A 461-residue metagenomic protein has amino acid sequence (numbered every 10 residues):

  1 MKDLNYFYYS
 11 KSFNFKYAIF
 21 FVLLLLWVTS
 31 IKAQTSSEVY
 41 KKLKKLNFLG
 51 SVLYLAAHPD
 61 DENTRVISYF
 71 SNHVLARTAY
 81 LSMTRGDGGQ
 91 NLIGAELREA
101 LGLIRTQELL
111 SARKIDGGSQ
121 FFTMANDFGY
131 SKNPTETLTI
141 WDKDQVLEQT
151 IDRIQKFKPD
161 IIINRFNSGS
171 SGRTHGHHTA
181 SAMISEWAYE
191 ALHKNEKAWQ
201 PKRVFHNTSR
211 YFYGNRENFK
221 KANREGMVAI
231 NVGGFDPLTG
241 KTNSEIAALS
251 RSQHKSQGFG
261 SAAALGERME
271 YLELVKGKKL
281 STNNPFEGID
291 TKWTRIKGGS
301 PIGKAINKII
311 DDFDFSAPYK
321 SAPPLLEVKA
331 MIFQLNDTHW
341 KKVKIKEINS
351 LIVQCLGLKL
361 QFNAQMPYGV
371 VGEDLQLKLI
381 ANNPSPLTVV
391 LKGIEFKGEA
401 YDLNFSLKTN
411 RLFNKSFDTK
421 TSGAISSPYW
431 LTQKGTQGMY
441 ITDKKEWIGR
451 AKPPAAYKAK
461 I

Functional and structural regions predicted by a protein language model:
D3-I19: Bacterial N-terminal signal peptides that target proteins for export
F13, Q34-A198, R210-Y211: Active-site beta-strand->loop->alpha-helix modules in alpha/beta enzyme cores, enriched in Gly/His/Asp(Glu)
A18-T29: Bacterial N-terminal signal peptides
E38, A191-K359: The feature marks non-catalytic terminal segments
P367-E373: Short, solvent-exposed loop/linker segments at the N-terminal edge of repeated beta-sheet extracellular domains
N382-L387: Short solvent-exposed strand-capping/beta-turn motif centered on an Asx-Ser/Thr pair
E395-D402: Short, solvent-exposed loop/linker segments at beta-strand-coil boundaries, enriched for Pro/Gly and Ser/Thr
K408-K460: Eukaryote-biased detector of low-complexity, proline/serine/threonine-rich segments and adjacent exposed loops
